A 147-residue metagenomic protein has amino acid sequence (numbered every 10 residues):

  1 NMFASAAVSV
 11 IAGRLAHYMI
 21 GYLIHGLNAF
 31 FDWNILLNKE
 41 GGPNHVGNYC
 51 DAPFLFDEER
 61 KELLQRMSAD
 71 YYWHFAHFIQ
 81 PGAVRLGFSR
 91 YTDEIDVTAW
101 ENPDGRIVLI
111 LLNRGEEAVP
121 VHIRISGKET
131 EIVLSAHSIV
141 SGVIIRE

Functional and structural regions predicted by a protein language model:
N1-D70, G87-R90: Aromatic/acidic polysaccharide-binding cleft in carbohydrate-active enzymes
G42, E94-T98, V143: Short, solvent-exposed polar/charged micro-motifs at secondary-structure junctions
S68-V84: Acidic, glycine-rich loop-and-strand cores that form catalytic or ligand-binding grooves in diverse globular domains
H77-F78, F88-S126, H137: Carbohydrate-binding surface patches
I79-A83, V119, I145: Short amphipathic alpha-helical segments with coiled-coil-like heptad repeat character
T130-I132: Beta-strand-rich interaction surfaces with strong enrichment in secreted/lumenal proteins
L134-E147: C-terminal beta-strand-rich structural cap/linker in extracellular carbohydrate-active enzymes
